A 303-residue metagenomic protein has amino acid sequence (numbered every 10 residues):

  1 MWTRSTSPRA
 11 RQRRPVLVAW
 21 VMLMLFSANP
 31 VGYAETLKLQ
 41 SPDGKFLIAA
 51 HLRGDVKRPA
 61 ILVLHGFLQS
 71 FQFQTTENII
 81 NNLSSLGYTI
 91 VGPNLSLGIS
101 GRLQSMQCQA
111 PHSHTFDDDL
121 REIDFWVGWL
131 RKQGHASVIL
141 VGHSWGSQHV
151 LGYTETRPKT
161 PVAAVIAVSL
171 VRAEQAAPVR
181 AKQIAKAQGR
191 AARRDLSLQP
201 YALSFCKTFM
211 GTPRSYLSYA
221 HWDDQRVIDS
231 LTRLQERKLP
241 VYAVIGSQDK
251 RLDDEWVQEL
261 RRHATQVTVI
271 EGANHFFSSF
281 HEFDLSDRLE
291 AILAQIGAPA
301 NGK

Functional and structural regions predicted by a protein language model:
A19-A28: Bacterial N-terminal signal peptides
Y33-G54: N-terminal cap/lid segment of alpha/beta-hydrolase-fold proteins
V56, I61-L95: Short, surface-exposed "cap/lid" segments of acyl-processing enzymes
N94-G101, V171, A273-N274: Short beta-to-alpha linker loops that shape the active-site pocket of alpha/beta-hydrolase fold enzymes
L97-H114: Cap/lid segment of the alpha/beta-hydrolase catalytic domain
P111-H114, T160-A264, T268-I292, I296: The alpha/beta-hydrolase serine catalytic core
P111-K132: Alpha/beta-hydrolase active-site loop
G142-G146, V150: Gly/Ala-rich beta-loop-alpha elbow adjacent to hydrolase catalytic centers
